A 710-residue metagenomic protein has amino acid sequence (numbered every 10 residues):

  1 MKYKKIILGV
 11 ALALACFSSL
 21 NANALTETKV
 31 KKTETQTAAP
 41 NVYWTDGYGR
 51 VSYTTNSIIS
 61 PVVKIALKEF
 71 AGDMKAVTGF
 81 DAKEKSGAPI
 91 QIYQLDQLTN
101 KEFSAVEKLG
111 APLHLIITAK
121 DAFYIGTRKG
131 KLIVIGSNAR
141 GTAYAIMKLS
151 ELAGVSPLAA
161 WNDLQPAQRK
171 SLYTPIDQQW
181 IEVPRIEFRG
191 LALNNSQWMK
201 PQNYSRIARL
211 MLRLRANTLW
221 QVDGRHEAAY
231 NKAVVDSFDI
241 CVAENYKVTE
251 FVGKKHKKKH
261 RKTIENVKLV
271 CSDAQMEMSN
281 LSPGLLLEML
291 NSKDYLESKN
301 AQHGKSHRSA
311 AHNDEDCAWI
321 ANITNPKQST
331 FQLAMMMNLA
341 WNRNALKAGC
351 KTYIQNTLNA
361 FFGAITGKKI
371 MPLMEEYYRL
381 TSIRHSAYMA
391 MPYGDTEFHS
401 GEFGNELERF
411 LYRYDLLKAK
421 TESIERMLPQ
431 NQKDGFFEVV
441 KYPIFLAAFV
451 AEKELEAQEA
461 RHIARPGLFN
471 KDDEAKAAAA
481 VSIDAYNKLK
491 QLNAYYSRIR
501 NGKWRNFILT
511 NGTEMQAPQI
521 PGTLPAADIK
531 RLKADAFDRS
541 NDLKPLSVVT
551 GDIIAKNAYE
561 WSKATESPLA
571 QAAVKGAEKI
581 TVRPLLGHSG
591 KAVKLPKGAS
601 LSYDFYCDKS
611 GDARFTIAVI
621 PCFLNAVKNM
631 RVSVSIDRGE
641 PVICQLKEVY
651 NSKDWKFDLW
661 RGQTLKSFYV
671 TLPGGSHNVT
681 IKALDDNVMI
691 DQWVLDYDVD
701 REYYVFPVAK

Functional and structural regions predicted by a protein language model:
M1-L8: Bacterial N-terminal signal peptides that target proteins for export
Y3, D177, E265, S279-N280 (+1 more regions): Substrate-binding groove of N-acetylhexosamine-processing glycoside hydrolases
G9-S18: Bacterial N-terminal signal peptides
N23-E182, K609: Contiguous, structured surface segment used for ligand recognition
V51, N56-I59, V63, T78-G87 (+8 more regions): Aromatic-lined carbohydrate-binding surfaces of glycoside hydrolases
A66, F70, T142-A145, Y204-I207 (+2 more regions): Stable alpha-helical elements in mature extracytoplasmic
Q91-G154, R206, L214, A479-F537: Intrinsic-disorder/low-complexity accessory segments
N138, L524-K710: Extracytoplasmic
